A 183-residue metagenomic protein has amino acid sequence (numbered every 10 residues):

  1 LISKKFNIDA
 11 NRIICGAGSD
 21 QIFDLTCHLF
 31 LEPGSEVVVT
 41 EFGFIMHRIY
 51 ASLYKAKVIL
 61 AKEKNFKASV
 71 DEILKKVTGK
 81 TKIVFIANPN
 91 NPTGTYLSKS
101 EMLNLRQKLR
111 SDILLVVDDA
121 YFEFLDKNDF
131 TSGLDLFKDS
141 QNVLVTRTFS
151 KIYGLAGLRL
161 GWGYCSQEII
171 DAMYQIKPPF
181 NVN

Functional and structural regions predicted by a protein language model:
L1, N142-N183: PLP-dependent aminotransferase class I/II
I2-E36: Phosphate-binding glycine-rich loop
S19-D20, F44, N88-P92, F122 (+1 more regions): Short glycine-rich anion-binding loops that position phosphate/pyrophosphate groups of nucleotides and phosphorylated
L29-I86: PLP-dependent aminotransferase-like
S52, V70-G79, P92-L115, Y121-S150: Active-site pre-lysine segment of PLP-dependent enzymes
